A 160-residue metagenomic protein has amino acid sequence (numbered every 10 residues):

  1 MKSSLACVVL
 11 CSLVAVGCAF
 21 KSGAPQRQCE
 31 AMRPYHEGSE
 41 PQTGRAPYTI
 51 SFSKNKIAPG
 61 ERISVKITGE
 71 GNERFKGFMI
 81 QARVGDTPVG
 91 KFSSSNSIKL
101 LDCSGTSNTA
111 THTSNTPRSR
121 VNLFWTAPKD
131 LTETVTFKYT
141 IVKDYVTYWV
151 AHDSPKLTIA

Functional and structural regions predicted by a protein language model:
M1-A160: Long, disordered, Ser/Thr/Pro-rich
